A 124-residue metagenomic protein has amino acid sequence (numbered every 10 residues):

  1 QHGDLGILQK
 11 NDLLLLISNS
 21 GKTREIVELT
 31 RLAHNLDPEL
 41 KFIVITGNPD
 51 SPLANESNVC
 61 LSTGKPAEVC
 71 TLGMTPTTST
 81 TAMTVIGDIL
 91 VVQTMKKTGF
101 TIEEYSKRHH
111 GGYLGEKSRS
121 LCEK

Functional and structural regions predicted by a protein language model:
Q1-T98: Glycine-rich phosphate-binding loops that contact phosphosugars or nucleotide phosphates
N55, V69, K96-K124: Internal, active-site/partner-interface "lid" segment
